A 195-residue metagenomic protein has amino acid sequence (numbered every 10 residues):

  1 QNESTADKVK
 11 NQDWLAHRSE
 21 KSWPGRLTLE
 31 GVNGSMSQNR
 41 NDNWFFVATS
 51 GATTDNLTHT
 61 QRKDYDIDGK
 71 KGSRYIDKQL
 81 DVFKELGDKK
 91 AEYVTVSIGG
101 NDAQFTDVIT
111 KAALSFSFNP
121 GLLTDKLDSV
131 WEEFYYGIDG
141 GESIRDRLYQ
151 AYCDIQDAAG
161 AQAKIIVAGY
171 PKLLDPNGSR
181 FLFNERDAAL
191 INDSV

Functional and structural regions predicted by a protein language model:
N2-D139: Conserved SGNH/GDSL esterase-like catalytic core that processes O-acyl groups on lipids and polysaccharides
P24-D42, I144-I166, V195: A structural motif corresponding to the C-terminal end of an alpha-helix and its immediate exit/capping segment
K71-R74, Q162, R180: Compositionally biased, intrinsically disordered low-complexity regions
K84, Q104-F105, D157, G178 (+1 more regions): Low-complexity, compositionally biased segments
K89, N101, D154, L173 (+1 more regions): Extracellular glycan-modifying ectodomains
I98, A168-K172: Short, well-ordered beta-to-alpha junction loops that form the rim of enzyme active sites and present histidine/acidic
T124, D128-W131, Q156, R186-A188 (+1 more regions): Residue-level detector of alpha-helical secondary structure
P176-V195: Substrate-gating cap/lid alpha-helix
